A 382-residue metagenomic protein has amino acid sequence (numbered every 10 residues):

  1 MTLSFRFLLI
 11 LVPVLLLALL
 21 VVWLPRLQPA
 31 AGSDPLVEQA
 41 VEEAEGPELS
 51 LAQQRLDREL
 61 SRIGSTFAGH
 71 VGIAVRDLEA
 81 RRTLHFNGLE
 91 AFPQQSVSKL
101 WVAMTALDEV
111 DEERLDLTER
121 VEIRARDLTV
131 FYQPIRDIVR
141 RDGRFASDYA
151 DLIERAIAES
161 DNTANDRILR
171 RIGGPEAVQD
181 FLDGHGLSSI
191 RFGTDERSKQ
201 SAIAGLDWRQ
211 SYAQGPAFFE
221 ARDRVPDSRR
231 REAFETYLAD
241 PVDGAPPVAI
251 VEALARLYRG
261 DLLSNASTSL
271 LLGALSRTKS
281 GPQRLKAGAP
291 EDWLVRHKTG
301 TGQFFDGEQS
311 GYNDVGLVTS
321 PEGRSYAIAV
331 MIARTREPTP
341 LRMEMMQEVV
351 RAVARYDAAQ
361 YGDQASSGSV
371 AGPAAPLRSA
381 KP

Functional and structural regions predicted by a protein language model:
T2-I63, R170, P175, E235 (+1 more regions): Structured C-terminal helix/loop/strand segments within mature extracytoplasmic catalytic/sensor domains
S4, P25-D207, G372-P373: Active-site-adjacent loops and short helices of periplasmic peptidoglycan-processing enzymes
R82, R141, E232-F234, V330-I332: A short small-residue
P93, S189-A266: Active-site-proximal helix/loop microenvironment of the serine DD-peptidase/beta-lactamase transpeptidase fold
D127-L128, R136-R140, I153-E154, A221-R222 (+3 more regions): Short, flexible segments with low predicted structural confidence
P134, G184-H185, E196-R197, Q210-S211 (+4 more regions): Short alpha-helix boundary/capping motifs
F145, L206-Q214, L294-G302: Carbohydrate-binding/catalytic loop surfaces
S160-R167, R191-E196, S211-D227, E308-T319 (+1 more regions): Short, highly charged low-complexity linear segments
